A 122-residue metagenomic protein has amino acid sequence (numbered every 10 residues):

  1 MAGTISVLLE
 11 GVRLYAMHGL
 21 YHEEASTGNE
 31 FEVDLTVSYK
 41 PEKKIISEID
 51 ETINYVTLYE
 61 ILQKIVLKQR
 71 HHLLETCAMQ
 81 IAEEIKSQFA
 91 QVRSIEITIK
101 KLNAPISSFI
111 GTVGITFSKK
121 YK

Functional and structural regions predicted by a protein language model:
M1-K122: N-terminal, polar/charged subdomain of small-to-medium soluble alpha/beta proteins
